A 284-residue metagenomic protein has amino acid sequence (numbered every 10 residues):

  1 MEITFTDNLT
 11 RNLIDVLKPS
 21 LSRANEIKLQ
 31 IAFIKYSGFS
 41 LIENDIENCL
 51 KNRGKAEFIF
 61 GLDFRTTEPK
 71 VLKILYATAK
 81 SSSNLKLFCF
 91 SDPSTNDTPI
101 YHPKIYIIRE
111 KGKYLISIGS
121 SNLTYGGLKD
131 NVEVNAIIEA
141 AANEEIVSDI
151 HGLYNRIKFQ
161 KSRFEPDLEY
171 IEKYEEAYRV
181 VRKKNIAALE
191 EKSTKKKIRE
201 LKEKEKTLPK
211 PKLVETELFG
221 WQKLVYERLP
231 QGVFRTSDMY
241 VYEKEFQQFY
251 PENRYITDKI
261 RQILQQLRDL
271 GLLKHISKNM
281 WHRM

Functional and structural regions predicted by a protein language model:
M1-R254, D258-R268, L272-I276, R283: PLD/PLD-like phosphodiesterase catalytic module centered on the HKD motif
